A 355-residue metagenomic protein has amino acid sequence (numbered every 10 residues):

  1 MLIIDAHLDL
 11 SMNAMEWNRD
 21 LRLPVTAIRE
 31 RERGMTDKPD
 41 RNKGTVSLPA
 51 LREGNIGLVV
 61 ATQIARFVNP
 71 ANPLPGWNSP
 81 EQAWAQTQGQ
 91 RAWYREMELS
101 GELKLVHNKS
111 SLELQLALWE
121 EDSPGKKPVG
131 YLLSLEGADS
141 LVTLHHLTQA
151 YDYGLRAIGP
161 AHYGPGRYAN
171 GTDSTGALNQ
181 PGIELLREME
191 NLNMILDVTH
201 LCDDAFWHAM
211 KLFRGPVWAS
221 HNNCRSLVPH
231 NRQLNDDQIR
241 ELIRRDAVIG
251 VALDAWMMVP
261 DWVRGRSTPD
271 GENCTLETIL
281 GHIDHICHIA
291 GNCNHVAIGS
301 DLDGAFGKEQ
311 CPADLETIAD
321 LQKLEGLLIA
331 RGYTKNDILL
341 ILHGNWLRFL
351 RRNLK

Functional and structural regions predicted by a protein language model:
M1-T175, Q180, P229-K355: N-terminal hydrophobic targeting/anchoring segments and the immediately downstream early-domain regions of hydrolases
I3-L10, L201, A219-N222: Histidine-centered catalytic micro-motifs
T175-K211, P216-H221: Loop-centered beta-sheet repeat module
D203-D204, C224-S226, A255-M258: Short, catalytically relevant binding-site loops at active-site mouths
W218, N222, L302-A305: Short acidic (Asp/Glu) and glycine-rich catalytic loops that position anionic groups and cofactors
